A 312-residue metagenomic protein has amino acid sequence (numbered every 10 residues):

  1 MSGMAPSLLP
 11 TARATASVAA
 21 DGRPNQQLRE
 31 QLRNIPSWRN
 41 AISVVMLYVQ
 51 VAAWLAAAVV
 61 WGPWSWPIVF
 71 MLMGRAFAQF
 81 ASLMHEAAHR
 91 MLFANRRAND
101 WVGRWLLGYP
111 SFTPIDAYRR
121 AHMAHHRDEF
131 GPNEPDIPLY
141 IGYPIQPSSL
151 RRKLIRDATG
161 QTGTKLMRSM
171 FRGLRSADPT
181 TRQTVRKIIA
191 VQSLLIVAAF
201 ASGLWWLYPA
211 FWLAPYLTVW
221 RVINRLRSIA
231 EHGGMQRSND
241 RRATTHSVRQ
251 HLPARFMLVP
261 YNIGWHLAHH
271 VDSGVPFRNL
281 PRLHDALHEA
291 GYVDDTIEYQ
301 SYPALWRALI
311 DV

Functional and structural regions predicted by a protein language model:
M1-M73, G108-F211, F277-V312: Non-catalytic, topology-defining segments of multipass membrane proteins
W54, A88, L92-F93, N239 (+1 more regions): Active-site-flanking alpha-helical
A58-M84, W105-I115, A214-T218, H251-N262: Membrane-embedded alpha-helical segments that form the functional core of polytopic membrane enzymes, especially those
G74-M84, P114-D116, L154, T162-L166 (+1 more regions): Transmembrane alpha-helical segments that form the membrane-embedded catalytic/substrate-channel core of multi-pass
F80-H89, Y118-F130, R227-G234, V259-V275: Histidine-centered catalytic micro-motifs
L83-V102, N133-Y140: Aspartate-rich (DDxxD/NDxxD/DxxxD) Mg2+/diphosphate-binding motifs and their adjoining helix-loop segments
L174-M235, D240-R241, T245-W265: C-terminal membrane-associated helical module and adjoining short loops/tails
